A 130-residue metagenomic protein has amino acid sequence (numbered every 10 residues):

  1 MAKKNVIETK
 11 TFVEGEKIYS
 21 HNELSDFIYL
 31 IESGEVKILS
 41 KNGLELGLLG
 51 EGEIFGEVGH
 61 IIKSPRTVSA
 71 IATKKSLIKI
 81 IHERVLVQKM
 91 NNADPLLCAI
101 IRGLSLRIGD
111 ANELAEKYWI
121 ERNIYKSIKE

Functional and structural regions predicted by a protein language model:
M1-L39: Regulatory nucleotide-sensing modules
G15, G34, G52, A70 (+1 more regions): Short hydrophobic/aromatic patches on the structural cores and recognition surfaces of FHA
G47-I101: Cyclic-nucleotide recognition modules
L86-I124: A small-molecule sensor/coupling module
I124-E130: Phosphate-/nucleic-acid-contacting segments
